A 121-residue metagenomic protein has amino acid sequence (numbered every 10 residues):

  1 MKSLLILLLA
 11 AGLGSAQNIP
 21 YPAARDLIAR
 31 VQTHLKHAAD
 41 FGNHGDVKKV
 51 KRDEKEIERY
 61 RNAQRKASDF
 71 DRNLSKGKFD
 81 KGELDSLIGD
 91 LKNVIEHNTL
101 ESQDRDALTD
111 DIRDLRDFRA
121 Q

Functional and structural regions predicted by a protein language model:
S3-G12: Sec-dependent N-terminal signal peptides
A16-R61: Immediate post-signal-peptide N-terminus of mature secreted/exported proteins
Q17, A120-Q121: Short, solvent-exposed mixed-charge patches
R25, V50-R61, K81-G89, R105-R113: Short, charged, amphipathic alpha-helical segments
L27-R30, H34, K66, L87-D90 (+2 more regions): Charge-rich, solvent-exposed alpha-helical interaction surfaces
A39-R52, S75-F79, N98-D106: Charged, low-complexity interaction regions
Y60, Q64-T99: Long, amphipathic, charge-rich alpha-helical segments that form helical bundles/coiled-coils
V94-A120: Short, Lys/Arg-rich, disordered C-terminal segments of secreted/exported proteins that correspond to mature bioactive
